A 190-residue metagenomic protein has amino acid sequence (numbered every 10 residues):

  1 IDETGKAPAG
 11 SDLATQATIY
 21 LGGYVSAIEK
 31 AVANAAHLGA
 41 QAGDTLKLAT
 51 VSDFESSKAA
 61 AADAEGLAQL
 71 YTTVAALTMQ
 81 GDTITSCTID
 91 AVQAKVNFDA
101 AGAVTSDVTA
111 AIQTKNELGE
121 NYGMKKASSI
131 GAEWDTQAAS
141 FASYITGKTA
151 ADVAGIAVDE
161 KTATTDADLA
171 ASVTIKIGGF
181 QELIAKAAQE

Functional and structural regions predicted by a protein language model:
I1-E190: Active-site- and interface-proximal helix/loop "cap" or "latch" segments in soluble metabolic and energy-transducing
